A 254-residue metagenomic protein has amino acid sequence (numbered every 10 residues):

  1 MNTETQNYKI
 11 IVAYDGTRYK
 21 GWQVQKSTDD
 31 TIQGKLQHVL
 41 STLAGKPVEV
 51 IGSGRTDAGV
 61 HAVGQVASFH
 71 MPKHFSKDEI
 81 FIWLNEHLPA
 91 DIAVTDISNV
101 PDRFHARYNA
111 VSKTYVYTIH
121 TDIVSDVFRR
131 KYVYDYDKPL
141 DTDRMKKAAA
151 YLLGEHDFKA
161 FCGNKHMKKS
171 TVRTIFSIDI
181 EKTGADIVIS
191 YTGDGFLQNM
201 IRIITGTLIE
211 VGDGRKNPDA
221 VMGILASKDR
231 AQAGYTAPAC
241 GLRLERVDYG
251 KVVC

Functional and structural regions predicted by a protein language model:
M1-C254: Structured-RNA-binding interfaces characteristic of tRNA pseudouridine synthases
